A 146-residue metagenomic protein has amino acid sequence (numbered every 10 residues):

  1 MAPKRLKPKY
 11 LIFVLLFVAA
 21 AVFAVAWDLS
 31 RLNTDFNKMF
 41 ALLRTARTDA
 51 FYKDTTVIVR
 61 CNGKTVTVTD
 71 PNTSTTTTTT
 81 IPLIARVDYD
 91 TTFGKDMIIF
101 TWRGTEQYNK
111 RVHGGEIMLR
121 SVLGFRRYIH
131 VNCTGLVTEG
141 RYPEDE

Functional and structural regions predicted by a protein language model:
M1-A20: Glycine-centered recognition micro-motifs in short, flexible terminal segments and loops
A2, A21-E146: N-terminal helix-rich module
